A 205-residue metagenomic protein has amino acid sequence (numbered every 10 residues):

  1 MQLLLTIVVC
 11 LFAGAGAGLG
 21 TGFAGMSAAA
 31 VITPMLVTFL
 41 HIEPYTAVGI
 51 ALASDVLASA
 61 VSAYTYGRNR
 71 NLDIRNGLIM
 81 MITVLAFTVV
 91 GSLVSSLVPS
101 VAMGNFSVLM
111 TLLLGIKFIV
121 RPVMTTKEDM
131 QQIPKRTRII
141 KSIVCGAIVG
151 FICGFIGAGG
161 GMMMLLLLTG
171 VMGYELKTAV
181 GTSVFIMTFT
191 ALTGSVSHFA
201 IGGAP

Functional and structural regions predicted by a protein language model:
M1-L19, V31-F39, P44, Y64-F155 (+3 more regions): Juxtamembrane transmembrane-helix boundary motif
F23-I32, I156-L167: Transmembrane helix boundary and interhelical junction motifs in multipass membrane proteins
P44-V48, V180, V184: Small-residue hotspots at the loop-to-helix junctions and early N-terminal turns of transmembrane alpha-helices
A51-D55, S183-M187: Short hydrophobic/aromatic, small-residue-rich stretches within specific transmembrane helices of secondary active
V56-S59, L112-G115, T188-A191: Small-residue-rich packing faces within the transmembrane alpha-helices of Major Facilitator Superfamily
S142-I143, M163-L167, V171, T178 (+2 more regions): Non-catalytic alpha-helical scaffold/packing segments enriched in small hydrophobic residues
V184-P205: Glycine/small-residue-rich hydrophobic helix-like segments
